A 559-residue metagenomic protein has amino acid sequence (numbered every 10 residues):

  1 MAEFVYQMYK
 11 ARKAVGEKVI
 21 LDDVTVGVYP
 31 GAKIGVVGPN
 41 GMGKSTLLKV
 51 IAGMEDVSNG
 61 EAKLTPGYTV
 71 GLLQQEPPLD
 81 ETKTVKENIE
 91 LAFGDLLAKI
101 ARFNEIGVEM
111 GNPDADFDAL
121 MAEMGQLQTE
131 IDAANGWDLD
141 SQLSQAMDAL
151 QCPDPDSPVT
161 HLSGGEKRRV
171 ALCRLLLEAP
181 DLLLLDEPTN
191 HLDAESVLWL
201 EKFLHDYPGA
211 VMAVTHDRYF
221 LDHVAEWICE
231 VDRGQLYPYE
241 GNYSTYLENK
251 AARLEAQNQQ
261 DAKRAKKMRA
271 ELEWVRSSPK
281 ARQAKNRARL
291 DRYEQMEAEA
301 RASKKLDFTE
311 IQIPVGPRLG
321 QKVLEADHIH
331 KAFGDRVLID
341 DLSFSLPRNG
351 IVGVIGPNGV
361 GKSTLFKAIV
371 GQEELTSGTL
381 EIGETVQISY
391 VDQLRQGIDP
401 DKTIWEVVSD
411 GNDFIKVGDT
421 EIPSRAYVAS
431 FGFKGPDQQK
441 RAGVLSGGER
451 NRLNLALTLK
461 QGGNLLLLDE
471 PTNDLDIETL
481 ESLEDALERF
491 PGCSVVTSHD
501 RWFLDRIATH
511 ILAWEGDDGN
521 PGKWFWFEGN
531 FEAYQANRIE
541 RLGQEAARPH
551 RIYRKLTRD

Functional and structural regions predicted by a protein language model:
M1-D261, F308, Q312-D559: ABC ATP-binding cassette signature C-motif
N249-R292, M296-S303: Intracellular alpha-helical coupling/juxtamembrane segments of multi-pass membrane proteins
